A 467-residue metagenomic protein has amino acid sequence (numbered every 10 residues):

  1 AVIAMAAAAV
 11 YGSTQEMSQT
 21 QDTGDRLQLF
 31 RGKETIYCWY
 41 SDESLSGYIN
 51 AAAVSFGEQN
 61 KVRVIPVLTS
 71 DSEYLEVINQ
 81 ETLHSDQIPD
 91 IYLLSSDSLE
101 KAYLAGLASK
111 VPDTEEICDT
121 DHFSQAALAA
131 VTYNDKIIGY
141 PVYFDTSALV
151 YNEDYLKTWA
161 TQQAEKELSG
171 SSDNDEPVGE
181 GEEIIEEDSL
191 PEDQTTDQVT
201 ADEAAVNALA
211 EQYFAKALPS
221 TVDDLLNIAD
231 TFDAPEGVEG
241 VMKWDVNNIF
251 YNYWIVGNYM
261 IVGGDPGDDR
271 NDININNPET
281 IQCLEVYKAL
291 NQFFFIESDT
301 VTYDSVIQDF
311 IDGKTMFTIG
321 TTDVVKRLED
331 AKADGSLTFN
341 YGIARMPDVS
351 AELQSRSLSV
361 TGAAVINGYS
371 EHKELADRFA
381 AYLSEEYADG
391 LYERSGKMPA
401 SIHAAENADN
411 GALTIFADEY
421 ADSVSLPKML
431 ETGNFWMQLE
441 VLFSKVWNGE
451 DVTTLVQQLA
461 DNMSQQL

Functional and structural regions predicted by a protein language model:
V2, A9-Q15, D389-G390, D418-L467: Conserved C-terminal helix/tail region of periplasmic/extracytoplasmic solute-binding proteins
G24, L94-A148, S169-G170, D175-D197 (+1 more regions): Hinge/lid segment of periplasmic solute-binding proteins
R31-E43, V62-V67, D90-I91: Short, well-ordered beta-strand elements
Y37, Q292, K332-G396: Extracytoplasmic/periplasmic substrate-recognition and gating elements
S55, Q59-F123, A130-T132, I138-G139 (+3 more regions): Extracytoplasmic "Venus flytrap"/periplasmic binding protein-like
D113-F123, A208-A217, V241, V262-L284 (+2 more regions): Short, solvent-exposed loop/beta-turn-alpha elements that line the ligand-binding surface or hinge of extracytoplasmic
I138-V142, S147, E176-D272, T315: Extracytoplasmic/periplasmic solute-binding protein
L226-F232, D268-V301: Glycine-centered hinge/linker elements that transmit conformational signals in sensory and ligand-binding systems
